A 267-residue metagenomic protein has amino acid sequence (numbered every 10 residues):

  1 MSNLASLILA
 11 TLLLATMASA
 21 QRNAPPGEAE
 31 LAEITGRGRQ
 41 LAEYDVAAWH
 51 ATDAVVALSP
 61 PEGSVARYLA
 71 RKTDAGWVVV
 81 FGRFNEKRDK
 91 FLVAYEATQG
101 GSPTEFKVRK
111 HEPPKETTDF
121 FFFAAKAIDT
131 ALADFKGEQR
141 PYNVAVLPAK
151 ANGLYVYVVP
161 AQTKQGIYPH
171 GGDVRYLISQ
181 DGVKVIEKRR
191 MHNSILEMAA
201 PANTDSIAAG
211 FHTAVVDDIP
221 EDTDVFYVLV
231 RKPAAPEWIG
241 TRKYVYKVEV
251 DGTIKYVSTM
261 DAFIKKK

Functional and structural regions predicted by a protein language model:
M1-S2: N-terminal secretory signal peptides that target proteins for export/translocation
S6-I8, K164-G166, V225: Short, flexible coil/linker segments at or flanking structured domains
S6-T16: Bacterial N-terminal signal peptides
L12-L14, E86-K87, Y176: Generic hydrophobic secondary-structure signal
L14, Q165-P169, V216-D217: His-enriched metal-coordination microenvironments in redox/metal-binding proteins
Q21-R109, E116-N152, L196-K267: Active-site-proximal loop/helix of nucleotide/amide-processing enzymes and allied scaffolds
V78-V80, Y155-Q162: Short beta-strand elements that form the blades of beta-propeller/WD-repeat-like and other beta-sheet-rich scaffold
Q162-A199: Short helix-loop boundary/capping segments
